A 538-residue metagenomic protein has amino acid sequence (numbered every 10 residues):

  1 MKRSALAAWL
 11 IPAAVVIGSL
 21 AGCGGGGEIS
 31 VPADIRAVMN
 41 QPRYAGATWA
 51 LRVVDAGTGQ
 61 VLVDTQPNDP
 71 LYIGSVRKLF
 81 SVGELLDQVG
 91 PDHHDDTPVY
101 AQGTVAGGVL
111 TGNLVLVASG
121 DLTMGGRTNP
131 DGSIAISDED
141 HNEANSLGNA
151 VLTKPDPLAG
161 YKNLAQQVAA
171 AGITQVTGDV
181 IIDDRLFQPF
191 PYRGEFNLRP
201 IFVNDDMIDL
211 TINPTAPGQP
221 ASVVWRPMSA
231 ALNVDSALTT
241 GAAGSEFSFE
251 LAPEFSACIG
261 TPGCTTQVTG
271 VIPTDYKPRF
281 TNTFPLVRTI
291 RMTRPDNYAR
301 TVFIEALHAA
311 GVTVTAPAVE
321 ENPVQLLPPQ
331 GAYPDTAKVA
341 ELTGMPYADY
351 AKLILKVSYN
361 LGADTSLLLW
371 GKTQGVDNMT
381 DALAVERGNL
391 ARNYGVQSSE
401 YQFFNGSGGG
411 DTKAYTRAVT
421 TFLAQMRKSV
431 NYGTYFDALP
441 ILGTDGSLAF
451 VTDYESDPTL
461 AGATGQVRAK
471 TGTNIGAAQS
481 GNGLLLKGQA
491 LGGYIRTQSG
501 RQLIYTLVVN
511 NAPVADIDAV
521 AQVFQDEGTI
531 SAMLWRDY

Functional and structural regions predicted by a protein language model:
M1-L10: Bacterial N-terminal signal peptides that target proteins for export
W9-S19: Bacterial N-terminal signal peptides
G27-P70, Q167-A170: Beta-lactamase-like hydrolase cores
I29, A33-N40, D87-Q397, Q525 (+2 more regions): Conserved serine DD-peptidase/penicillin-binding transpeptidase domain and beta-lactam-recognizing active-site
G59, K78-L85, V180, I201 (+6 more regions): Residue-level preference for non-acidic, small/hydrophobic
L62-T65, A159, D364-Y538: Small-residue-rich helix-loop
D64-E84: Short active-site loop at a secondary-structure junction that contains or immediately precedes the catalytic residue(s)
